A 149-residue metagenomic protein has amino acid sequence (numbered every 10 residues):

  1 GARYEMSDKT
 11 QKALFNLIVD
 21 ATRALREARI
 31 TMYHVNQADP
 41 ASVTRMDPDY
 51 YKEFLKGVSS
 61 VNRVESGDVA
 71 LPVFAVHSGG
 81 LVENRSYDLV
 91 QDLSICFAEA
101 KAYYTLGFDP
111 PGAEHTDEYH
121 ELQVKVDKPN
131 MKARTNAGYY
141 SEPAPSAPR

Functional and structural regions predicted by a protein language model:
G1-R149: Scaffold/interface architecture of coatomer-like assemblies
